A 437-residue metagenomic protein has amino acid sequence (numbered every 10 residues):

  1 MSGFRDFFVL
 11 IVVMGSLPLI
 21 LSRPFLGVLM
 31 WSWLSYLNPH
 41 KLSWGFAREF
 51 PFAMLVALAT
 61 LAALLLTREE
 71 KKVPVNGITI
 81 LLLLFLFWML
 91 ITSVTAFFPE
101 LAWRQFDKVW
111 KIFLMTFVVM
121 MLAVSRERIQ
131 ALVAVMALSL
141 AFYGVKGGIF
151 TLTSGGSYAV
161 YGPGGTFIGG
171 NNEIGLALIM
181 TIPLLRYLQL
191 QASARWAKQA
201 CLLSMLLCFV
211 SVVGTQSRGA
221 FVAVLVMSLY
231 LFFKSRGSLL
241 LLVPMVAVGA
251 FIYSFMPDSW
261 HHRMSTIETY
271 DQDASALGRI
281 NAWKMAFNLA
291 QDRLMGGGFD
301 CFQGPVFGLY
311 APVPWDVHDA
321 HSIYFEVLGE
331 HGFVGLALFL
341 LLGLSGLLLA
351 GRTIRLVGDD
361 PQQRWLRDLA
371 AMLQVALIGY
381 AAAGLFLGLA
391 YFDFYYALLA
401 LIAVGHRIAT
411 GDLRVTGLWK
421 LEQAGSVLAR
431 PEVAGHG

Functional and structural regions predicted by a protein language model:
M1-I91, E100, R104, R126-A134 (+4 more regions): Transmembrane signal-anchor hairpin modules in multi-pass inner-membrane enzymes, especially those that act on
R5-G15, L34-N38, E49-L66, F106-F117 (+4 more regions): Membrane-embedded alpha-helical segments of multi-pass membrane proteins, especially the transmembrane helices
I11-I20, T60, L86-V94, K111-M115 (+7 more regions): Alpha-helical transmembrane segments of multi-pass inner-membrane proteins
W33-W44, L328-H331, R364-H406: Membrane helix-loop boundary segments at the extracytoplasmic
H40-F46, Y161-I174, S275-G278: Short aromatic-rich membrane-water interface segments that cap or initiate transmembrane helices in multi-pass membrane
W44-G45, V94-R104, V213-G214, L385-L389: Membrane-interface helix caps and helix-loop-helix hairpins in membrane proteins
S157-Y161, G165, E268-K284, N288-H331 (+3 more regions): Long extracytoplasmic/lumenal interhelical loops at the membrane interface of multi-pass membrane proteins
G332-G346: Hydrophobic alpha-helical transmembrane segments
